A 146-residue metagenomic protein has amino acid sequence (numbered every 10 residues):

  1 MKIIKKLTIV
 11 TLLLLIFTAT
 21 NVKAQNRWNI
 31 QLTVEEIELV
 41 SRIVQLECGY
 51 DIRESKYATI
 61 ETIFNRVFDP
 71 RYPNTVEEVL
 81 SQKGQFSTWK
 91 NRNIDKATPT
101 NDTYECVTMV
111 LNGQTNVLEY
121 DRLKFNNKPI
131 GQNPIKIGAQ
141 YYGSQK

Functional and structural regions predicted by a protein language model:
M1-T8: Bacterial N-terminal signal peptides that target proteins for export
T8-I9, D69: Sequence-pattern detector for short linear motifs and compositional/periodic biases rather than a specific fold
V10-T18: Bacterial N-terminal signal peptides
T20-A24: Sec/Tat signal peptide C-region and signal peptidase I cleavage site
Q25-K146: Bacterial extracytoplasmic/cell-wall-associated proteins, especially those involved in peptidoglycan
